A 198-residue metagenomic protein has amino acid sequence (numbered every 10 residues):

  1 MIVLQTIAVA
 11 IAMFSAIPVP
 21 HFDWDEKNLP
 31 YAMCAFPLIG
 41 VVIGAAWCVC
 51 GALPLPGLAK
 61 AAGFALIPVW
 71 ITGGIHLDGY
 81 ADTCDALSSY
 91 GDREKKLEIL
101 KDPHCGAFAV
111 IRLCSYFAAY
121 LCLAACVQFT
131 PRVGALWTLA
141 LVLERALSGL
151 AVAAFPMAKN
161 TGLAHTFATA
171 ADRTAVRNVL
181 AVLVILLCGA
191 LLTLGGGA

Functional and structural regions predicted by a protein language model:
M1-W24: Membrane-proximal soluble regions of multi-pass membrane proteins
I7-F14, L66-H76, T138-A154: Transmembrane alpha-helical segments that form the membrane-embedded catalytic/substrate-channel core of multi-pass
V9-A12, E26-G51, H165-T169: N-terminal beta-alpha supersecondary unit
I11, G40, D82, L100 (+1 more regions): Residue-level signal for inorganic ion chemistry
L29-W47, A86-R132, L136-L139, T174-L191: Multi-pass membrane catalytic core of lipid/isoprenoid biosynthesis enzymes
C34-T83, A135-L139, G197-A198: Membrane-embedded alpha-helical segments that form the functional core of polytopic membrane enzymes, especially those
A46-P54, I67, I71, L123-V127 (+3 more regions): Alpha-helical membrane-inserting segments
A146-L180: Solvent-exposed interhelical
